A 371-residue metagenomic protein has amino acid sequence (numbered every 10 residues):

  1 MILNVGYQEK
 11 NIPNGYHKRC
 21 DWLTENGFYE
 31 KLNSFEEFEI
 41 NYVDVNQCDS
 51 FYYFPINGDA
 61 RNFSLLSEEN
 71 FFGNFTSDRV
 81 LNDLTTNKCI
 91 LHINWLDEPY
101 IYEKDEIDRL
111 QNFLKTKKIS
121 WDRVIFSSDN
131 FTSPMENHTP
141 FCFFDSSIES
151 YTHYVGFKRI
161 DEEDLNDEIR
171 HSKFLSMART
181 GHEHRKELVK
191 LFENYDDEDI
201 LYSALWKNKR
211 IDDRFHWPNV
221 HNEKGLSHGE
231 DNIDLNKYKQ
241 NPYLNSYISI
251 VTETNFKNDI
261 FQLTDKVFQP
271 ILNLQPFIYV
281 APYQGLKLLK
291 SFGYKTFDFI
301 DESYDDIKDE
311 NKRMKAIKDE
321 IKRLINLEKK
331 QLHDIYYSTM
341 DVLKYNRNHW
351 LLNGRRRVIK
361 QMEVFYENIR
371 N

Functional and structural regions predicted by a protein language model:
M1-V251, K257-N273, F277-N371: Pol beta-like nucleotidyltransferase catalytic core
